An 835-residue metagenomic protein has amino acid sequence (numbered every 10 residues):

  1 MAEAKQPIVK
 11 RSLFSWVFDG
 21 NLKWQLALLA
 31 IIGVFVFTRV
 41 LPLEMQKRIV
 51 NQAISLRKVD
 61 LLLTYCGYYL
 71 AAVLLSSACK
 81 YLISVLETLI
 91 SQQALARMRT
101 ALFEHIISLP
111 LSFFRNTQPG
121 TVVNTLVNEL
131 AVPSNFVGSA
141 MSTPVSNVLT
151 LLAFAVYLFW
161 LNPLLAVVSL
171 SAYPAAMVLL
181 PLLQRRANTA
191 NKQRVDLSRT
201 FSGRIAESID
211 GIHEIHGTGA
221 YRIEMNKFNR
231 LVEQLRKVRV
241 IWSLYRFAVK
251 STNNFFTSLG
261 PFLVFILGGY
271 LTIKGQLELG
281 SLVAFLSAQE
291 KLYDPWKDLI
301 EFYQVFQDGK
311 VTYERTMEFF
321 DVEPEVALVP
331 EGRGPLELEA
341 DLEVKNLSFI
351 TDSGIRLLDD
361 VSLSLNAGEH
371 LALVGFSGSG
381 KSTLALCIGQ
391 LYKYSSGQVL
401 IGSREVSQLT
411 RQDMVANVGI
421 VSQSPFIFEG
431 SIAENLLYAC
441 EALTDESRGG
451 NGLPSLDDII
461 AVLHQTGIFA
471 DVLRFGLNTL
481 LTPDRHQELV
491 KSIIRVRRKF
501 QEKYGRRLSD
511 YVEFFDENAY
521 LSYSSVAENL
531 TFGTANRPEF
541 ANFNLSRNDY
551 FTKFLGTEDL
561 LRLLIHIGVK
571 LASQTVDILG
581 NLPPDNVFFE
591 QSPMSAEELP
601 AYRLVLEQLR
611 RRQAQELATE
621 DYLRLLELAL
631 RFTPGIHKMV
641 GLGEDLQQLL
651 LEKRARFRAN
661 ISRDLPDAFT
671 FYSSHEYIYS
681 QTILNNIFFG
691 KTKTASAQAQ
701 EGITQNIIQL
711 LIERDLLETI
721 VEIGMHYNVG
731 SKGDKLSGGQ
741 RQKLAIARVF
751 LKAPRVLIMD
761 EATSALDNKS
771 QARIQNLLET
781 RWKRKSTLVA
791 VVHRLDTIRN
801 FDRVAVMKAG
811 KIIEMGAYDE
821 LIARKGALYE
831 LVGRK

Functional and structural regions predicted by a protein language model:
M1-R39, I54-Y69, I83-E87, S91 (+18 more regions): Membrane-integrated ABC transporters
A2-Q6, T38-I54, A72-P119, V123 (+7 more regions): Juxtamembrane helix-loop junctions of ABC transporter transmembrane domains
G20, L111-S112, N128-V137, M141 (+10 more regions): An intracellular "coupling" helix at the cytosolic face of ABC transporter transmembrane type-1 domains
A27-F37, S142-Q193, I266-S281, D294: Transmembrane helices of ABC transporter permease
K58, Y157-S171, Y245-Y313, Q613 (+1 more regions): Helix-loop-helix
A288-S353, K393-S395, L400, L710 (+1 more regions): ABC transporter TMD-NBD coupling linker
G389: Helix-to-loop junction immediately C-terminal to a conserved catalytic motif
E441-P454, I460, T466-V490, E558-A601 (+3 more regions): C-terminal portion of ABC ATPase nucleotide-binding domains
